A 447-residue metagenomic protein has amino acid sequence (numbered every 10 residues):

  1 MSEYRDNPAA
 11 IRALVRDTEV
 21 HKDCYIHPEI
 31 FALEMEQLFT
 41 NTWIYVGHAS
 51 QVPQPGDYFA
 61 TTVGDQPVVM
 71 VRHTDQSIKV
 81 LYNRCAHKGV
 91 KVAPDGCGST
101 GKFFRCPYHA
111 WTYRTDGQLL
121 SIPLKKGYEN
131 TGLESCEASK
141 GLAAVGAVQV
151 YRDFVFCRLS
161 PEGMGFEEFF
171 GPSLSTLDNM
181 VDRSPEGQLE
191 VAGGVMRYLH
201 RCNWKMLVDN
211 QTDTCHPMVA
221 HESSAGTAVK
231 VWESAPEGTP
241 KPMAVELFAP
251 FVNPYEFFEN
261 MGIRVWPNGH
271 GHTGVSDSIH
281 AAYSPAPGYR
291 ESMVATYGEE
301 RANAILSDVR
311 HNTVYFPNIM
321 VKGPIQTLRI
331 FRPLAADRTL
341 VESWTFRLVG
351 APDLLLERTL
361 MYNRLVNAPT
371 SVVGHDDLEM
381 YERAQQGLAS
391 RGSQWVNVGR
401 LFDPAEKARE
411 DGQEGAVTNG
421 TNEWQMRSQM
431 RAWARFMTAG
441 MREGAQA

Functional and structural regions predicted by a protein language model:
M1-A10, E443-A447: Basic/polar N-terminal segments that are highly enriched at the extreme N-terminus, encompassing both cleavable
P8-K22, G187: Short, contiguous pre-domain boundary segments
A13, P53-Q54, N179: Short helix-coil boundary/hinge micro-motifs
T18-V68: Non-catalytic accessory segments flanking enzyme active sites
F39-W43, V90, H216: Generic structural signal for secondary-structure transition and capping sites
T40-P53, G127-G132, V309-Y315: Short Pro/Gly-enriched beta-strand edge/turn motifs at strand-loop
Q51-P161, G165-S175: Rieske [2Fe-2S] iron-sulfur-binding domain
R72, S77, G146-A447: C-terminal catalytic domain of Rieske-type non-heme iron oxygenases
